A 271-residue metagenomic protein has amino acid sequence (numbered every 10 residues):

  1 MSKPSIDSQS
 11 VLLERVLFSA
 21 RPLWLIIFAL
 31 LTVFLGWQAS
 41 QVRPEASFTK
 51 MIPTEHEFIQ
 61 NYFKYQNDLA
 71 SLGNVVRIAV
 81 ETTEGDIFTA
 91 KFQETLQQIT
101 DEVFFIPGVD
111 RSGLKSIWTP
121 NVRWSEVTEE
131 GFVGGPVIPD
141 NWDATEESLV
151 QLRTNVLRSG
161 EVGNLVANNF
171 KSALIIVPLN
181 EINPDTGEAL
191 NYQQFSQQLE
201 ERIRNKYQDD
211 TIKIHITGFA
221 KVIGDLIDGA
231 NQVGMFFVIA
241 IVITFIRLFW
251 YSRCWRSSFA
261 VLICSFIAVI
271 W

Functional and structural regions predicted by a protein language model:
S2-A46: Signature of alpha-helical transmembrane segments and their immediate interfacial
A39-I87, Q93, D143-V166: Solvent-exposed, non-transmembrane loop/terminal regulatory segments of multi-pass membrane proteins
A46, N74-D86, F132-V137, K171-N183: Short, hydrophobic beta-strand segments
F63, E94, W142-W255, F266: Extracytoplasmic
L72, D86-Q97, E126, P136 (+1 more regions): Solvent-exposed, non-transmembrane alpha-helical starts
N74, F105-V122, L152, V162-G163 (+1 more regions): Short beta-strand elements
V76-R77, E81-E84, S116-V133, R158-K171 (+1 more regions): Short beta-strand/turn "edge" motifs
S257-W271: Hydrophobic transmembrane alpha-helices and their membrane-interface caps in long multi-pass transport proteins
